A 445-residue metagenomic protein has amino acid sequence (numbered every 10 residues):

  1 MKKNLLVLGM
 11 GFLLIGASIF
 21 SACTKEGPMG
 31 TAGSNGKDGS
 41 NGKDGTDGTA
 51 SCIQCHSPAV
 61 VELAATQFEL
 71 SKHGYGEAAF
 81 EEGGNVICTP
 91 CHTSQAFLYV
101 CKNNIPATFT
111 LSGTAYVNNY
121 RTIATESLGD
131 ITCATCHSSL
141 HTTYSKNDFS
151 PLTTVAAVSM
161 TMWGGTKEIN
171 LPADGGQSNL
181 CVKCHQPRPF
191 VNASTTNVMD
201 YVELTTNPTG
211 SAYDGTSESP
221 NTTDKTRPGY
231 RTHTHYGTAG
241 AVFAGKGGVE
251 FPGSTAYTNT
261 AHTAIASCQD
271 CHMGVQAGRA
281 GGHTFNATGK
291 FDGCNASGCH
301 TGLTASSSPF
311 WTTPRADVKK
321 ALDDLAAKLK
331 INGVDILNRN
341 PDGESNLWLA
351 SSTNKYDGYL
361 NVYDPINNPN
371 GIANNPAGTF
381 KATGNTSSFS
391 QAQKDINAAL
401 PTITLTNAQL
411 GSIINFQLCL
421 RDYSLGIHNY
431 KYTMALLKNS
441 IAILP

Functional and structural regions predicted by a protein language model:
M1-M10: Bacterial N-terminal signal peptides that target proteins for export
G11-G16: Core hydrophobic alpha-helical transmembrane segments of single-pass membrane proteins
S18-A22: C-terminal motif of bacterial Sec signal peptides marking the signal peptidase cleavage site
C23, N35-P445: C-type cytochrome heme-c attachment and multiheme electron-transfer modules
T24-G30: Bacterial lipoprotein signal-peptidase II cleavage site
